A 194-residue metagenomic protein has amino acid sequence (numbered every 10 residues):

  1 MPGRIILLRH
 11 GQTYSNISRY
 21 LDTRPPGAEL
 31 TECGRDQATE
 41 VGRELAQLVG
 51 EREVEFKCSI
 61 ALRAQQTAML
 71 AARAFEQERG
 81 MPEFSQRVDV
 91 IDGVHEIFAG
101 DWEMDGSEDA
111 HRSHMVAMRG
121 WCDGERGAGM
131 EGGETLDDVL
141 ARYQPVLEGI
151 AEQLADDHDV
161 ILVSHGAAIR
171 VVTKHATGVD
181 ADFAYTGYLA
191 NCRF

Functional and structural regions predicted by a protein language model:
P2-M81, Q86, E134: Active-site-proximal alpha-helix that buttresses catalytic centers in soluble enzyme cores
I5, V54, D156-G166: Generic beta-sheet signal
G11, G166-A167: Active-site metal-binding loops of divalent metal-dependent hydrolases
S15, E29, A74-P145: Phosphate-handling substructures
T39-Q47, L140, Q144-E152: Generic structural signal for well-ordered alpha-helical scaffold segments
L48-R52, I150-D159: Glycine-rich phosphate-binding loop signature in dinucleotide/nucleotide-binding domains
C58-S59, A141, V163-S164: Short beta-strand scaffold positions
T177-F194: Domain-level recognition of soluble alpha/beta enzyme cores, biased toward histidine phosphatases/phosphomutases
